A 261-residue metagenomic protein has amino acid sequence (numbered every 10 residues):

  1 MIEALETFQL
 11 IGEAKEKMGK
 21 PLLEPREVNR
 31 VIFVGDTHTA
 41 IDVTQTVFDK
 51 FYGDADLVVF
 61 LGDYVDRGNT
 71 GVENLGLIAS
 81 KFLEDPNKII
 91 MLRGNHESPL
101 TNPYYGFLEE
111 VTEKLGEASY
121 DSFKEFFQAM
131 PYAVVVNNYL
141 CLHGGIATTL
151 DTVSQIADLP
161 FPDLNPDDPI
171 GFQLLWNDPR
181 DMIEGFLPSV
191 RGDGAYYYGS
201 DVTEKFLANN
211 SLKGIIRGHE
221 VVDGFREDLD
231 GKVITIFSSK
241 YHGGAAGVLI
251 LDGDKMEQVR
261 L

Functional and structural regions predicted by a protein language model:
M1-L261: Feature recognizes metal-dependent phosphohydrolase scaffolds
